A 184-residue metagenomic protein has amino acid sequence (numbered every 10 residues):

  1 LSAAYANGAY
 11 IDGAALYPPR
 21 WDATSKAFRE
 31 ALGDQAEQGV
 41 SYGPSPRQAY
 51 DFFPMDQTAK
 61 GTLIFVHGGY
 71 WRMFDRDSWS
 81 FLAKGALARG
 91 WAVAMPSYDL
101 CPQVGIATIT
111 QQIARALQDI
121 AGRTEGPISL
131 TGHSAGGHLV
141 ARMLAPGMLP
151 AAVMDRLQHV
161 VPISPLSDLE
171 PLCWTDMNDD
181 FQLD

Functional and structural regions predicted by a protein language model:
L1-D184: Alpha/beta-hydrolase superfamily serine-hydrolase fold, recognizing
